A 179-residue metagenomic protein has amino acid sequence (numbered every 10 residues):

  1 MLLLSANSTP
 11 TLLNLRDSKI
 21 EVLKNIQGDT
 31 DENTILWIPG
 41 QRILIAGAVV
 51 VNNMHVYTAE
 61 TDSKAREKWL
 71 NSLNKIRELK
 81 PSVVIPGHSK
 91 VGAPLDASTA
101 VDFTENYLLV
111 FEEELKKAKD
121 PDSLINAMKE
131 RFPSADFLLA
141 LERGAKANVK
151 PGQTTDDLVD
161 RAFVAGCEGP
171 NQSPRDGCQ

Functional and structural regions predicted by a protein language model:
M1-E32, P39-G40, L73, R77-K80: Metallo-beta-lactamase
G28, V51-N52: Short, surface-exposed beta-strand-loop junctions and turns on beta-sheet-rich folds
I43-I45, I85: Residue-level marker for buried hydrophobic side chains located in beta-strands that build the well-ordered beta-sheet
A48-V49, G87-K90: Active-site metal-binding loops of divalent metal-dependent hydrolases
N53-T61: Surface-exposed cleft-lining segments at the edges of enzyme active sites
E60-G87: An active-site-proximal "capping" alpha-helix that borders the catalytic cofactor pocket
E78-V83, V91-Q179: Accessory terminal helices/loops
